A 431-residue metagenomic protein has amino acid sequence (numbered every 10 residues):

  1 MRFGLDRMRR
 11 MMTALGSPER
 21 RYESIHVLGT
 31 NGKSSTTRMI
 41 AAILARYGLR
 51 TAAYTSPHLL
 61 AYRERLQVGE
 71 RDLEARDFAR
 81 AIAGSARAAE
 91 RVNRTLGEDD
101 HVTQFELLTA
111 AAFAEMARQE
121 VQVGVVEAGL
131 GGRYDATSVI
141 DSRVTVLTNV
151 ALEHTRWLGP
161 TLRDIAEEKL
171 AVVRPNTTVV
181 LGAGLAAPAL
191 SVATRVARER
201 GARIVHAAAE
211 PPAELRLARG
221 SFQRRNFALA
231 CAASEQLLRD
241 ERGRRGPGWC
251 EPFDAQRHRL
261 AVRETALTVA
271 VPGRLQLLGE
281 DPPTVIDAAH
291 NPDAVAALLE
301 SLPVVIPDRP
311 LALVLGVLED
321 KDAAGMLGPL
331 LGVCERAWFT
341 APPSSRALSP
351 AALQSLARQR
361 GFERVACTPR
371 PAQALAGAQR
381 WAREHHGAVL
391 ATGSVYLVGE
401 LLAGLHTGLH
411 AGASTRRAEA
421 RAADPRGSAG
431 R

Functional and structural regions predicted by a protein language model:
L5, R10-R20, R46-I140, R156-L158 (+1 more regions): ATP-dependent carboxylate-amine ligase catalytic core
V27, S35-A52: A conserved segment at the C-terminal end of the G1
A111-W157, A187-S221: Extended acidic/charged loop-beta regions that coordinate divalent cations and stabilize anionic phosphate/carboxylate
V123-V126, D135-V146, V150-A151, D164 (+1 more regions): Nucleotide phosphate-binding/pyrophosphate-handling subdomain across enzymes that bind or process nucleotide phosphates
V180, G184-V205, P283-V285, L327-A388: C-terminal helical cap/extension that packs against the catalytic core of soluble nucleotide-cofactor enzymes
P342-R346, A411-R431: Short, flexible loop segments at boundaries between secondary-structure elements
S394: Active-site-proximal loop/hinge segments that shape catalytic or ion-binding/gating pockets
